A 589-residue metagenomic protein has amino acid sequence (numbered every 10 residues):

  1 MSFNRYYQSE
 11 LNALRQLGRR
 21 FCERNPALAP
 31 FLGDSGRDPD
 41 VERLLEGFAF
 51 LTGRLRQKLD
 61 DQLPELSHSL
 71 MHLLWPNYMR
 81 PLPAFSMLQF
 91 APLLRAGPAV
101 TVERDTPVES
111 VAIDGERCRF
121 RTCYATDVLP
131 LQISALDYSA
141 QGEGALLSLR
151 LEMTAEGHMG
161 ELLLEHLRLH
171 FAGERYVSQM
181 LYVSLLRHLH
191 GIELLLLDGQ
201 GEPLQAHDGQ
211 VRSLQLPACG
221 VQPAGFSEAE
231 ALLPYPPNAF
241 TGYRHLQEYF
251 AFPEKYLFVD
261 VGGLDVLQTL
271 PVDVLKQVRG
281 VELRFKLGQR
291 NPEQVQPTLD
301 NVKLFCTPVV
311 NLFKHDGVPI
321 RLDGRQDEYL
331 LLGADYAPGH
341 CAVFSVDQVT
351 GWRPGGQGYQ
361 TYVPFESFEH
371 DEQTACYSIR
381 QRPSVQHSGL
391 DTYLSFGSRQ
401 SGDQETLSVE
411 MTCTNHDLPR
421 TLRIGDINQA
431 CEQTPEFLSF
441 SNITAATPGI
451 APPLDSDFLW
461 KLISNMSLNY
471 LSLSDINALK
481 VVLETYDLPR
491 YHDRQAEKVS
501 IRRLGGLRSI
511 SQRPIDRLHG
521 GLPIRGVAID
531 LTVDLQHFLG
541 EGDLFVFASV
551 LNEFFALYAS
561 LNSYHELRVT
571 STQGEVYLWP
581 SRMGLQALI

Functional and structural regions predicted by a protein language model:
M1-Q200, L204-G209, S213, A218: Extended assembly-interface regions of large multimeric machines
E23, Q348-I589: C-terminal domain/tail detector
D40, L44-F48, L70, C306-P308 (+3 more regions): Short, Φ-rich (hydrophobic/aromatic) sequence segments
D40-V41, F48-L59, N77, S134-G144 (+5 more regions): Extracellular ectodomain segments of secreted/surface proteins
F50-L59, H68-Y78, P83-P98, L275-G280 (+6 more regions): Short linear motifs embedded in intrinsically disordered, proline/glycine-rich low-complexity segments
A84-S86, E143-L147, L163-E165, H188 (+3 more regions): Residues at beta-strand starts and edge strands
T106, V278-G288, T406-T412: Short, aromatic- and glycine-rich surface loops/edge beta-strands on solvent-exposed regions
E156-H370: Short, low-complexity Pro/Thr/Gly
